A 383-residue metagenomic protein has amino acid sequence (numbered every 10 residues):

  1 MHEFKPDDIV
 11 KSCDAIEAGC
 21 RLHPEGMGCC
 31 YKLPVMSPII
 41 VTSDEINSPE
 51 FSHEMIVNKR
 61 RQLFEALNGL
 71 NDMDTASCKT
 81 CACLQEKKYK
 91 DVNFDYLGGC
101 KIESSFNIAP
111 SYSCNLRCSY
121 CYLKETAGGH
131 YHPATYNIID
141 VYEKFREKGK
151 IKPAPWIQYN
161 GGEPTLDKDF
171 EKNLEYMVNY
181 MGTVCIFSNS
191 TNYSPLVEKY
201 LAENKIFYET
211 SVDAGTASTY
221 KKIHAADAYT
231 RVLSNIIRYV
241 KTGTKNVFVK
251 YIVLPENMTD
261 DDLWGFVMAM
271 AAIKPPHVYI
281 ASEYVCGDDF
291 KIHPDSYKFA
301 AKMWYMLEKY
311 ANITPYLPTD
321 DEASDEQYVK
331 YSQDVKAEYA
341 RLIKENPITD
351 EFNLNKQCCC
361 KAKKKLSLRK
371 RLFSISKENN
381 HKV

Functional and structural regions predicted by a protein language model:
M1-G128, H293-V383: N-terminal pre-core extensions flanking Radical SAM catalytic domains
K5, P133-V141, D169, N189 (+3 more regions): Soluble or luminal CAZymes and related metallo-dependent hydrolases
Y31-L33, K168, V212, S282 (+1 more regions): Residues at the C-termini of beta-strands that transition into short coil/loop
A66-D72, K144-K152, N173-M177, L201 (+1 more regions): Leucine-rich repeat
K101-S113, K124-N137, I151-D167, V178-Y193 (+3 more regions): Core AdoMet radical
Y122, F145, V197, H224: Short, flexible helix/strand-to-coil boundary loops that buttress conserved ligand/catalytic motifs in alpha/beta
K152-I157, Y180-C185, I206-E209, T230-Y328 (+2 more regions): Conserved C-terminal portion of the radical SAM core fold that forms the substrate/S-adenosylmethionine-binding
D169-E175, S194-A202, T259-F266: Distinct, well-ordered alpha-helical segments
